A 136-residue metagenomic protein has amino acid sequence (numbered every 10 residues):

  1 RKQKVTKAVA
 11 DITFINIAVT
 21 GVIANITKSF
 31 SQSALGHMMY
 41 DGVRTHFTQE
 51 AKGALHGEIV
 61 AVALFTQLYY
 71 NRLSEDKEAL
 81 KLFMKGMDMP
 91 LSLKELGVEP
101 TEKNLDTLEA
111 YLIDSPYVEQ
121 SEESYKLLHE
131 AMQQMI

Functional and structural regions predicted by a protein language model:
R1-F83: Active-site segments that bind and position negatively charged phosphate/pyrophosphate groups
L73-I136: C-terminal charged capping/lid subdomain of soluble metabolic enzymes
